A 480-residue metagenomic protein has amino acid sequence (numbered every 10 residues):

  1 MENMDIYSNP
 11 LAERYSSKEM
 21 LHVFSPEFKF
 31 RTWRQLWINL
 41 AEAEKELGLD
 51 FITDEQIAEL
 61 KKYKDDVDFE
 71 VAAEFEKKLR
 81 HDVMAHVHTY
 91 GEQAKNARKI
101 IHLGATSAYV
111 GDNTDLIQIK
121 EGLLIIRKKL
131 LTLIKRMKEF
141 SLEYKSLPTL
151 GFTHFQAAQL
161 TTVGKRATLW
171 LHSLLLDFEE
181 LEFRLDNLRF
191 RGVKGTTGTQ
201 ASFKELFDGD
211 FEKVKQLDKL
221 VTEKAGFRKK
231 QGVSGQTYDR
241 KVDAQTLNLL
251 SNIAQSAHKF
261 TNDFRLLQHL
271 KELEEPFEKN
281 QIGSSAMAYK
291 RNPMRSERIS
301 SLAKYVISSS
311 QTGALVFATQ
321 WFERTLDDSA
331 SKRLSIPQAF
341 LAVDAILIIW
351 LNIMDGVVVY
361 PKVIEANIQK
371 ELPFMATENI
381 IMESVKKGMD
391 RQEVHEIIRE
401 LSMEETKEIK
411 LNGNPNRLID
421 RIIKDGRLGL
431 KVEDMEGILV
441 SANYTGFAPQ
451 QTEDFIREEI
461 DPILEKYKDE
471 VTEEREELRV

Functional and structural regions predicted by a protein language model:
E2-A201, D208-T222, G283-S284, M294-R298 (+5 more regions): A helix-coil-helix interface module used to build multimeric assemblies and to scaffold catalytic/cofactor sites
L21-S25, V71-A73, Q281-S301, E323-Q338 (+4 more regions): Short beta-alpha connecting loops at secondary-structure transitions that line or flank enzyme active sites
L40-A43, I126, L130-L133, M137-F140 (+14 more regions): Amphipathic alpha-helices that form helix-helix packing interfaces
L142-G164, E274-K290, E323-A330, D355-M375: Glycine-rich cofactor-pocket loops
Q216-Q236: A short, charged helix-loop
T237-E272, P276, Q281-A342: A conserved active-site cap/scaffold subdomain adjacent to cofactor or substrate pockets
E274, I397-E404: Active/binding-pocket-proximal capping segment
Y305-R391, I397: Long, amphipathic alpha-helical stalk/connector segments used for oligomerization, subunit docking, or mechanical
